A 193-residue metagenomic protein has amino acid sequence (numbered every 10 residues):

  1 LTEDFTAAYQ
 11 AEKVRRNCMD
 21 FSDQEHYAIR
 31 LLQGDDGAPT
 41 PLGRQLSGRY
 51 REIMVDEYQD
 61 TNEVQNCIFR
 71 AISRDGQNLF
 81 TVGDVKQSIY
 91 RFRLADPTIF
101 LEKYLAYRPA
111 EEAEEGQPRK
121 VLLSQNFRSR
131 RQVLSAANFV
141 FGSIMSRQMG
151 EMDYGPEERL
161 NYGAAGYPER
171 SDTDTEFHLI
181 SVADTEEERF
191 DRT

Functional and structural regions predicted by a protein language model:
L1-Y104, L122-Q132: Conserved helicase NTPase motor core
V14-R16, A38-P39, I89, P109-V121 (+2 more regions): Short, polar/flexible loop-turn hinges at active-site or ligand-entry regions and domain interfaces
S22-E25, I29, I89, I99-E102 (+4 more regions): Solvent-exposed, non-transmembrane amphipathic alpha-helical segments
D60, R74, L105-P109, F139-S146: Short, well-ordered loop/turn and helix-capping segments at boundaries between secondary-structure elements and domains
L105-G116, G163-D172: Short, conserved catalytic or adaptor-binding loops enriched in Gly and charged residues
L122-T193: Helicase-core coupling region on the C-terminal RecA-like lobe
